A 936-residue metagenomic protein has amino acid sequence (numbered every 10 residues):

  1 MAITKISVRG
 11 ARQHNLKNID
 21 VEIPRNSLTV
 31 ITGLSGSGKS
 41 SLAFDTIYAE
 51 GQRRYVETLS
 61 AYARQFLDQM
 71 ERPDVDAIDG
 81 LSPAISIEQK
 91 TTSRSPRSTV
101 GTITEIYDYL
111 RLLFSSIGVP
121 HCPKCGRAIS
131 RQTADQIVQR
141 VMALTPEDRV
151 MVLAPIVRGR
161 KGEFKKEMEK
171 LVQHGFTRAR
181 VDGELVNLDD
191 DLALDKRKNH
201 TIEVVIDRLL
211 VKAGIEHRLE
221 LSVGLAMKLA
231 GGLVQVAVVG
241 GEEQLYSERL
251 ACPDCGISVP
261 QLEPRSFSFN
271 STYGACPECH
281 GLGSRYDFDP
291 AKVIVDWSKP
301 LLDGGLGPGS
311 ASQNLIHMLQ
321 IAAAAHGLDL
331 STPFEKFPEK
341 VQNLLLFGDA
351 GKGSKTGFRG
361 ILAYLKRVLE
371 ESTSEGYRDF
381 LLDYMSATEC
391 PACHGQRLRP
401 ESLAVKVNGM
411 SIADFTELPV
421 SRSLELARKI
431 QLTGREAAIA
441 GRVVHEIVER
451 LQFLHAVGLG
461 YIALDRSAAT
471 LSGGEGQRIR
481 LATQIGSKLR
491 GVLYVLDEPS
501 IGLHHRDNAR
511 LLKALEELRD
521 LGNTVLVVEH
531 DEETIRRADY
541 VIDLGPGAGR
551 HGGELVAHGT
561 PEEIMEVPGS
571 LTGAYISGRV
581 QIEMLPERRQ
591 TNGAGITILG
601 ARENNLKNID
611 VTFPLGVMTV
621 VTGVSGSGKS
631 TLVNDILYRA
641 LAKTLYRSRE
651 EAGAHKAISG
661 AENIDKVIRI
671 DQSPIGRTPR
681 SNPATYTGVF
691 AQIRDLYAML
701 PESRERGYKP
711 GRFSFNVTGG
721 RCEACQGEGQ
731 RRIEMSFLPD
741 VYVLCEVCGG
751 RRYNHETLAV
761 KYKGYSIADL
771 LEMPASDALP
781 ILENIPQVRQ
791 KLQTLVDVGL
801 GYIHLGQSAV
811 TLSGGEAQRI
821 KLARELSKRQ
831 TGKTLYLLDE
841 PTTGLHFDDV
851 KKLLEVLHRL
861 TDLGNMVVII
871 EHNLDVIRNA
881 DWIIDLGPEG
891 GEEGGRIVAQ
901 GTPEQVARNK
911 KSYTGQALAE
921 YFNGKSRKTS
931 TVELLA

Functional and structural regions predicted by a protein language model:
M1-A936: Conserved phosphate-binding elements of NTP-dependent enzyme cores
